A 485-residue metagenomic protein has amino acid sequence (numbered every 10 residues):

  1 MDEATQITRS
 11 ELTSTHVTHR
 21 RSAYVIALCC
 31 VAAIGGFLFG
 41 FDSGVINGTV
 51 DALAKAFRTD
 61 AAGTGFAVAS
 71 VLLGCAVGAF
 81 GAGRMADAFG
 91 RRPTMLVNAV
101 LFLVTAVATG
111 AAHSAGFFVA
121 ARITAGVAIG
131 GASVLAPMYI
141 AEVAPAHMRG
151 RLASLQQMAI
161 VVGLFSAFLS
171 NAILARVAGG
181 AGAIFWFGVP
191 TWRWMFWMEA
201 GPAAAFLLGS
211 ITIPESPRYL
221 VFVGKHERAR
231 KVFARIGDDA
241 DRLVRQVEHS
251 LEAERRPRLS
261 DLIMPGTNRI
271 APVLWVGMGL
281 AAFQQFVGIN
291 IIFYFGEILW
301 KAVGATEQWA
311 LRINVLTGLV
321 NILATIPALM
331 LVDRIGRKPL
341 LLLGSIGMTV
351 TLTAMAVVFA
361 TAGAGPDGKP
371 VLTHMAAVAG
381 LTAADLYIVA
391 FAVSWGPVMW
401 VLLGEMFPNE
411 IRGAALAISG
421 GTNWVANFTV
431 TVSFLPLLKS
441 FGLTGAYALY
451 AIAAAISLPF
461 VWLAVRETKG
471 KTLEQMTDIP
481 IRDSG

Functional and structural regions predicted by a protein language model:
M1-G485: Transmembrane-helix signature of 12-pass secondary carriers
